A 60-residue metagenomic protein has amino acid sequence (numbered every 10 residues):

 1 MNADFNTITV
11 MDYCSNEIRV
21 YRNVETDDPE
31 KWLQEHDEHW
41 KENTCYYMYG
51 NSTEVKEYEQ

Functional and structural regions predicted by a protein language model:
N2-E30: N-terminal acidic leader/helix
Q34, E38-Q60: Short, mixed-charge low-complexity intrinsically disordered segments
